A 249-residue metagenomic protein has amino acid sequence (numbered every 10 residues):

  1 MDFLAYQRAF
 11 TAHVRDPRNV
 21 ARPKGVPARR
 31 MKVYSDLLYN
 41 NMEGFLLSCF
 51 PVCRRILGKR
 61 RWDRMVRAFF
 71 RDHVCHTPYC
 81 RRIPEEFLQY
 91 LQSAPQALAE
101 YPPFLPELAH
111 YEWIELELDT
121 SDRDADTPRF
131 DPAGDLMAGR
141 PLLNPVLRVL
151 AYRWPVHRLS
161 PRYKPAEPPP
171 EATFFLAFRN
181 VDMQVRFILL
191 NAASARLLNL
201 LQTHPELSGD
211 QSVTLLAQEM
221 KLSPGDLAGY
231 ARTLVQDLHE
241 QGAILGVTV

Functional and structural regions predicted by a protein language model:
M1-P132, M183, I188-V249: Long, charge-rich, low-complexity alpha-helical segments
E115-P165: A glycine-rich beta-turn/hairpin centered on an aromatic-Pro dipeptide
P145-T203: Low-complexity, glycine/alanine/valine/leucine- and proline-rich hydrophobic stretches
